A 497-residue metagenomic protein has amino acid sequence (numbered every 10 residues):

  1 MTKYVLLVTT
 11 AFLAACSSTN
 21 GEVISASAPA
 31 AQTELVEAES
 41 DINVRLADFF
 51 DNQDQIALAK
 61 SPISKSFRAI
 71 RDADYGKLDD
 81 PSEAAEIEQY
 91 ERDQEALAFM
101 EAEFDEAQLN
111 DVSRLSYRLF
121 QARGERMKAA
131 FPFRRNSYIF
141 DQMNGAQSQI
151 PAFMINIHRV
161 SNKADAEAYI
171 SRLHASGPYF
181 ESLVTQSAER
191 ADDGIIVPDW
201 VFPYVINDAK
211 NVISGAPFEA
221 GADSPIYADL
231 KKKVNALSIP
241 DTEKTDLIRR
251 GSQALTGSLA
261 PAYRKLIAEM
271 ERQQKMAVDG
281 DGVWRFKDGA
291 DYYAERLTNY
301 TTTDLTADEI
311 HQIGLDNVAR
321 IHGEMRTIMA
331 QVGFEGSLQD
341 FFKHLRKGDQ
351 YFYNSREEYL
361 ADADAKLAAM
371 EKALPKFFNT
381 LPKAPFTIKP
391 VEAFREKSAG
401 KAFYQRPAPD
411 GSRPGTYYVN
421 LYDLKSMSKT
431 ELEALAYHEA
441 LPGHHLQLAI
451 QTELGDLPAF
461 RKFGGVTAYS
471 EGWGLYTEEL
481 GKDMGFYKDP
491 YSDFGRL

Functional and structural regions predicted by a protein language model:
M1-V8: Sec-dependent signal peptide recognition, specifically the positively charged N-region followed immediately by
L13-A15: C-terminal motif of bacterial Sec signal peptides marking the signal peptidase cleavage site
S17-L497: N-terminal maturation segment of proteins
